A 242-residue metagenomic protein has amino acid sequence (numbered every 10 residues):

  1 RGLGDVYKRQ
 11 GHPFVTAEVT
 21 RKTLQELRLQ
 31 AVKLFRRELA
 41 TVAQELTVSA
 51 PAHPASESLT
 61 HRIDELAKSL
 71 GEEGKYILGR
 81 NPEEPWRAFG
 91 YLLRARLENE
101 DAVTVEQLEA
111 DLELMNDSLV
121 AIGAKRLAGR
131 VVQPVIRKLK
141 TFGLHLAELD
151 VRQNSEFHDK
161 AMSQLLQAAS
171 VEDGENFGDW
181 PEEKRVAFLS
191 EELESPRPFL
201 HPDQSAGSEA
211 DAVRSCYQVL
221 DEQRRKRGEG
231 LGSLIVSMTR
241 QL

Functional and structural regions predicted by a protein language model:
G2-Y7: Short, small-residue-biased leader/transition segments that mark boundaries at the very start of proteins
F14-V15, A147: A sequence-level detector of short linear motifs
V15-T41: Extended active-site and interfacial segments that coordinate phosphate-rich ligands in large catalytic machineries
E18-T20, L149-N154, V236-Q241: An acidic- and aromatic-residue-enriched active-site/binding cleft used to recognize and process polar
Q44-R225, G232: Extended, charge-enriched "interface" segments that sit outside catalytic cores
S205, L231-L242: Helix-rich catalytic cores of soluble enzyme domains
